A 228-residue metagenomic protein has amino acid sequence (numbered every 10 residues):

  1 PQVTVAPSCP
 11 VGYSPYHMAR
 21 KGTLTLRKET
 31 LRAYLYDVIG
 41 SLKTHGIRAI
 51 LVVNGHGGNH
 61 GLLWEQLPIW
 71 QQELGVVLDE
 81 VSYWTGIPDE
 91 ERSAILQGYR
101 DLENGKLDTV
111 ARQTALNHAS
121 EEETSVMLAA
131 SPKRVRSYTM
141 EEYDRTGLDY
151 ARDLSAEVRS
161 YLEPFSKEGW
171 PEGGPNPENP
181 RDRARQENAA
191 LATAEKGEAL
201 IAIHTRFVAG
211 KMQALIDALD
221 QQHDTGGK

Functional and structural regions predicted by a protein language model:
P1-E29, A33-A49, G57-K228: Extended, histidine- and acidic-residue-enriched regions that form the cofactor-binding/catalytic faces
V52: Conserved SAM-binding loop
